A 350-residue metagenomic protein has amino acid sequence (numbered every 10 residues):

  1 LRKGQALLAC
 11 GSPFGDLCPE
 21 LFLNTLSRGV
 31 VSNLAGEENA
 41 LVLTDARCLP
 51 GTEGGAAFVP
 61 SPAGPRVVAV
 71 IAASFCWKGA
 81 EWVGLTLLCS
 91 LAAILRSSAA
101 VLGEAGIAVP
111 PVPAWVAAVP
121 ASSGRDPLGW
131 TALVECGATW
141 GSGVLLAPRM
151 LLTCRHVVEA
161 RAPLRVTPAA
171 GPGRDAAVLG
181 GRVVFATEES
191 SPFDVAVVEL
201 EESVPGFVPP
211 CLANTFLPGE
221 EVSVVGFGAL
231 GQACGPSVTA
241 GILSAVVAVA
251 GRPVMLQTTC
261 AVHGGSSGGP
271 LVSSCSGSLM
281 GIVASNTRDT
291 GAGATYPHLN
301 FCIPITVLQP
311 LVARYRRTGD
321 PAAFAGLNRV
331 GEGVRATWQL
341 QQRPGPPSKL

Functional and structural regions predicted by a protein language model:
L1-E37, E81-W82, D126-L128, C136-G137 (+5 more regions): Serine endopeptidase catalytic core focused on the charge-relay Asp
F14, V67-T131, P205, G228-G231 (+2 more regions): C-terminal cap/linker of serine protease catalytic domains
L17-P19, L43-D45, G54-A56, C154 (+2 more regions): Short beta-alpha junctions and helix-cap segments that line functional grooves
L41, A46, A117-S123, P127-L133 (+1 more regions): Short, basic/aromatic recognition patches
D45-I71, V144, A261-V283, P346: Catalytic nucleophile loop of clan PA
C48, F75, V157-V158, V262 (+1 more regions): Hydrophobic pocket-lining residues within nucleotide cofactor-binding pockets
L151: ATP-binding glycine-rich loop module of kinase domains
